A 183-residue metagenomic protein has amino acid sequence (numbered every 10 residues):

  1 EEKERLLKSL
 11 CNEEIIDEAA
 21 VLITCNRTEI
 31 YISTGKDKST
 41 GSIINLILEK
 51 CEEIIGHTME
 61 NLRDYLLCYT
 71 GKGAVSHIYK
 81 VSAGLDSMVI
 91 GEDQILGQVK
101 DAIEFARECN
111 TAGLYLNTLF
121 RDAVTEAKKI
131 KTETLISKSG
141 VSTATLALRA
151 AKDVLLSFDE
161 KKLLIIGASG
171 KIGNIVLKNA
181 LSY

Functional and structural regions predicted by a protein language model:
E1-S87: A glycine-rich (often HGG/GG-containing) alpha/beta subdomain
S9, K36-S39, K50, F105-E108 (+2 more regions): Generic detector of bulky aromatic hydrophobic side chains
S39, I95, I172: Short phosphate-engaging motifs
K50, T118-D122, G170-K171: Short hydrophobic/aromatic-rich motifs at helix boundaries and adjacent loops
N61-V154, F158: Glycine/serine-rich phosphate-binding loop and adjoining beta1-alpha1 elements at the start of nucleotide-handling
L148-Y183: Glycine-rich phosphate/diphosphate-binding loop of Rossmann-like nucleotide-binding domains
